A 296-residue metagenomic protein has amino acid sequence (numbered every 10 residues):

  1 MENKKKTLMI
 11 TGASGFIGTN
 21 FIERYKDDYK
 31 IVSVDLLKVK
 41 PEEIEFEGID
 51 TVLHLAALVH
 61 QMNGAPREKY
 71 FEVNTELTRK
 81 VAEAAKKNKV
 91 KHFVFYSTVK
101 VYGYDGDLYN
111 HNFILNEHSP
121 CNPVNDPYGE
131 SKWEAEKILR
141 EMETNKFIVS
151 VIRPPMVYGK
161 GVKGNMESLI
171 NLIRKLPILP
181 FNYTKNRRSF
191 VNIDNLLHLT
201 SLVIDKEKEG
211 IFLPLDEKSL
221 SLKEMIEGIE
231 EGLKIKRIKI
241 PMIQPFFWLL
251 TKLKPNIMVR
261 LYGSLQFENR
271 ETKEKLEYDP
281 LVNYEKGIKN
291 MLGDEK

Functional and structural regions predicted by a protein language model:
K6-K26: N-terminal Rossmann NAD(P)H-binding glycine-rich loop of SDR-like oxidoreductase domains
K40-K87, V101-Y104: NAD(P)H-binding glycine-rich loop region in Rossmannoid oxidoreductase-like domains and their noncatalytic homologs
E72, D107-V157: Catalytic helix-loop patch of NAD(P)-dependent Rossmann-fold dehydrogenases
K80-P127: Conserved Rossmann-fold NAD(P)-dependent oxidoreductase catalytic core, especially the SDR/UDP-sugar
Y102, S150-E167: Flexible, glycine-rich beta-alpha linker
V162-S168, N182-I204, G210: Substrate-positioning beta->alpha
L199, V203-I257, E285, K289-L292: Mid/C-terminal beta-alpha module of Rossmann-like enzyme folds, strongest in SDR-family dehydrogenases/epimerases
L220, I238, M258-K296: C-terminal amphipathic/interface module of NAD(P)-dependent oxidoreductases and related NAD-binding regulators
